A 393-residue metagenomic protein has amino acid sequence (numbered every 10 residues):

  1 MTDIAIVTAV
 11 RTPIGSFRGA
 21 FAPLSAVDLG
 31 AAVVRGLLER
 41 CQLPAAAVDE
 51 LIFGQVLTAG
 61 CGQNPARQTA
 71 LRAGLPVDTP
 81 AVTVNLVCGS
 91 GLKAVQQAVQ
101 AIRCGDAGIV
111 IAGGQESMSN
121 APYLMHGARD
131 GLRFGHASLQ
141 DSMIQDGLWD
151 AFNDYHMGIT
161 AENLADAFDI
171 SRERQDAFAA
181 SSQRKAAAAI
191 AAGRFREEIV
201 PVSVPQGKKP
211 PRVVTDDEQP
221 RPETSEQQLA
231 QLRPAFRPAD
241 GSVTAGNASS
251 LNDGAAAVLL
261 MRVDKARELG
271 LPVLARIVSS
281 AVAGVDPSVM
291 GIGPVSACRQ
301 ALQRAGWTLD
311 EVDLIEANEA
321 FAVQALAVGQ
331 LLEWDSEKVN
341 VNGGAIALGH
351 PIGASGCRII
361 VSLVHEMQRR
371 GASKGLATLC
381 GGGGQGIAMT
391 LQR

Functional and structural regions predicted by a protein language model:
M1-C61, P65-A73, P80, T160-R172 (+5 more regions): Conserved active-site "lid/cap" helical segment
M1-L24, L139, S225-I292, S296 (+3 more regions): Condensing-enzyme catalytic core mediating Claisen C-C bond formation in acyl metabolism
R11-T12, P23-V27, A31, R40 (+3 more regions): N-terminal extracellular/periplasmic Venus flytrap/periplasmic-binding protein-like
A46-G54, P80-N85, V110-Q115, D176-S181 (+5 more regions): Beta-strand segments within the central parallel beta-sheet cores of soluble alpha/beta enzyme folds
Q55-I109, F152-H156, E223-S250, L331-R358 (+2 more regions): Conserved catalytic cysteine-centered active-site region of acyl-thioester-dependent Claisen-condensing enzymes
L86-E116, I159, A165-R194, A257-D264 (+3 more regions): Active-site-proximal alpha-helical scaffold in enzymes
I109-N163: Flexible glycine-/small-residue-enriched beta->alpha junction loops that bind anionic phosphate/pyrophosphate groups
T160-E162, E198, Q206, V278-A347: Active-site pocket-lining segment
